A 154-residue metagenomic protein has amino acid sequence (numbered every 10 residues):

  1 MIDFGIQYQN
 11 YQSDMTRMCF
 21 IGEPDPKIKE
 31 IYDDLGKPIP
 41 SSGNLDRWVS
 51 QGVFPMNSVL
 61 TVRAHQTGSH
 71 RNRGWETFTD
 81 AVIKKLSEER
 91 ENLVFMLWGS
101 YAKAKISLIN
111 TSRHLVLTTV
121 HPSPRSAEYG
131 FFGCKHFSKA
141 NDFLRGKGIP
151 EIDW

Functional and structural regions predicted by a protein language model:
M1-L97, Y101-A104, I109-T118, P122-A127 (+3 more regions): A polyanion-binding, active-site-adjacent surface
